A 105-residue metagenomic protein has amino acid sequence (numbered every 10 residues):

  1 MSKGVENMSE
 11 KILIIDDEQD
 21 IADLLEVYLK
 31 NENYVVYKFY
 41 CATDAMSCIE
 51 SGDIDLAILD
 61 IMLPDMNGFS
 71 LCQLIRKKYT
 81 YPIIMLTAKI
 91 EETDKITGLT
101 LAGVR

Functional and structural regions predicted by a protein language model:
S2-R105: N-terminal/domain-start alpha-helical segments
